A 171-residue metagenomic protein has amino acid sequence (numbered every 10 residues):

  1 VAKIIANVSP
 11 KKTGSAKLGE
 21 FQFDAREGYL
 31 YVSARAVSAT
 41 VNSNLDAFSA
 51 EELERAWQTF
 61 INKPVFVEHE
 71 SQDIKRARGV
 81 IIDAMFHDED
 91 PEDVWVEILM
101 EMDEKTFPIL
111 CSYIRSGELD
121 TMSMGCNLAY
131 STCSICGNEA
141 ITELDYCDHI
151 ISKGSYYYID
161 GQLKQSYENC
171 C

Functional and structural regions predicted by a protein language model:
V1-C171: Signature of dsDNA virion morphogenesis modules
